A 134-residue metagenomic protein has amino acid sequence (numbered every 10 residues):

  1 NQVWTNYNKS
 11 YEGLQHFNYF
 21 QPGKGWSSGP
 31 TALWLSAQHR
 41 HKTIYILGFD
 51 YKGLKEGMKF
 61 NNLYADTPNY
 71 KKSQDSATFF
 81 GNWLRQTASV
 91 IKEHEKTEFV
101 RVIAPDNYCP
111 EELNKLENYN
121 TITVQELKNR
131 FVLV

Functional and structural regions predicted by a protein language model:
N1-V134: Metal-ion/cofactor- or nucleotide/acyl-coenzyme-handling active-site neighborhoods
